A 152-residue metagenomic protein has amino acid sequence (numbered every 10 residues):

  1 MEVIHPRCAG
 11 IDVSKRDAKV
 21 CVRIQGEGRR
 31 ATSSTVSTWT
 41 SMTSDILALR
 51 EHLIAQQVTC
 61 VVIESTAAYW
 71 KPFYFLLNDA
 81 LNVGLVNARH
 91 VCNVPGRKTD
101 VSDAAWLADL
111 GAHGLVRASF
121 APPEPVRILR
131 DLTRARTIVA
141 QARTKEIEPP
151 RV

Functional and structural regions predicted by a protein language model:
M1-V152: Phosphate- and other anionic-substrate recognition elements at nucleic-acid/protein interfaces
